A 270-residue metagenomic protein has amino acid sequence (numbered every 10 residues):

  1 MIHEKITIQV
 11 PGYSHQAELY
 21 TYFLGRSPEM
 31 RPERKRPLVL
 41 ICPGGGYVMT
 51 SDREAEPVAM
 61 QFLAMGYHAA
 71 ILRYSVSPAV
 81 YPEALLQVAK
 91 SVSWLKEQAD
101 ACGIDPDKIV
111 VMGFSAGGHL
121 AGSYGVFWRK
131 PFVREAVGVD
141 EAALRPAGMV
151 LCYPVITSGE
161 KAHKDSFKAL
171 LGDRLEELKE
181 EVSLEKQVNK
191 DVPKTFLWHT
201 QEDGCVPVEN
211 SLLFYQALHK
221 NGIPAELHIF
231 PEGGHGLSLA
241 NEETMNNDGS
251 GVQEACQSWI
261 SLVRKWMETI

Functional and structural regions predicted by a protein language model:
M1-R34, E160, K164, V252-C256: N-terminal cap/lid segment of alpha/beta-hydrolase-fold proteins
E33, D52-A70: Short amphipathic alpha-helix adjacent to the substrate-entry channel of hydrolases
K35-G44: Short beta-strand element of the alpha/beta-hydrolase
T50-D52, A70-P106, Q253-A255: Catalytic nucleophile-loop/oxyanion-hole region of alpha/beta-hydrolase and closely related hydrolase-like folds
S93-S166, L175, K179: Primarily recognizes the serine-hydrolase "nucleophile elbow" in alpha/beta-hydrolase and SGNH/GDSL folds
D191, F196-H199, D203: Short beta-strand/loop motif that positions the catalytic acidic residue of the alpha/beta-hydrolase fold
G204-L213: Conserved alpha/beta-hydrolase "acid-adjacent" motif
Y215-I270: C-terminal catalytic histidine-bearing segment of alpha/beta-hydrolase fold enzymes
